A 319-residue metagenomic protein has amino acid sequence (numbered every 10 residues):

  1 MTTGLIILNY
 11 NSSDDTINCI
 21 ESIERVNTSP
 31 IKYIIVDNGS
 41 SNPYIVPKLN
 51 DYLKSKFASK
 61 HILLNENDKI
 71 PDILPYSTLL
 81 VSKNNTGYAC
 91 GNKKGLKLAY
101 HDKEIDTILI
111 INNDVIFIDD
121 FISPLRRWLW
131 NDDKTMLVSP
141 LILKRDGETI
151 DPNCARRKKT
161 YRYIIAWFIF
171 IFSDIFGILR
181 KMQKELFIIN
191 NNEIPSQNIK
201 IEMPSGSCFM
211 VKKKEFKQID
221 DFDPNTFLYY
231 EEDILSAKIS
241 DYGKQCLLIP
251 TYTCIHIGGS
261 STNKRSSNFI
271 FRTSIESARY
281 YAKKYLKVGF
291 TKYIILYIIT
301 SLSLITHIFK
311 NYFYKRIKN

Functional and structural regions predicted by a protein language model:
T3-D15, C19, V26, V36-G39: A conserved hydrophobic helix/loop-capping motif in glycosyltransferases and polysaccharide synthases
I6, L143, D233-K315: Active-site-adjacent helix/loop segment of glycosyltransferases that harbors family-specific signature motifs
E21-I31, Y52: Short, acidic, metal-binding catalytic loop of nucleotide-sugar glycosyltransferases
V81-Y100: Glycine-rich, basic loop-to-helix element that forms the pyrophosphate-binding segment of sugar-nucleotide handling
E104-I116: Short beta-strand-to-loop acidic/aromatic patch adjacent to the donor-nucleotide binding site
I116-C154: Conserved donor NDP-sugar-binding/catalytic core segment of glycosyltransferases
K158-I201: Short, flexible, basic/aromatic active-site loop/helix in glycosyltransferases
E193-T253: A short, conserved alpha-helix in the catalytic core of glycosyltransferases
